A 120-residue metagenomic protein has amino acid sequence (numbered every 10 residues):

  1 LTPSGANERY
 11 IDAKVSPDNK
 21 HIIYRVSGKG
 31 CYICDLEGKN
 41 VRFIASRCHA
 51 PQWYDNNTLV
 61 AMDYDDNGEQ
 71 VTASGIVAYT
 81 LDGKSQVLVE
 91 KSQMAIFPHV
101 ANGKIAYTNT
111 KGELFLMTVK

Functional and structural regions predicted by a protein language model:
L1-K120: Sequence signature of WD/YWTD-type beta-propeller architectures
